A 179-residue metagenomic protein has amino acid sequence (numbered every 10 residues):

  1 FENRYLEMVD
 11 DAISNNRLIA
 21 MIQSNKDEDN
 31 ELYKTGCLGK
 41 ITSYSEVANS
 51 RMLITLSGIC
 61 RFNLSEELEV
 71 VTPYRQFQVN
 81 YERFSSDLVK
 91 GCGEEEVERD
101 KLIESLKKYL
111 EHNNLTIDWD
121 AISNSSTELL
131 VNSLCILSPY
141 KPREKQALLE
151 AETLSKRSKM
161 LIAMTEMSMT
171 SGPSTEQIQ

Functional and structural regions predicted by a protein language model:
F1-Q179: N-terminal low-complexity, acidic/polar interaction/targeting segments
